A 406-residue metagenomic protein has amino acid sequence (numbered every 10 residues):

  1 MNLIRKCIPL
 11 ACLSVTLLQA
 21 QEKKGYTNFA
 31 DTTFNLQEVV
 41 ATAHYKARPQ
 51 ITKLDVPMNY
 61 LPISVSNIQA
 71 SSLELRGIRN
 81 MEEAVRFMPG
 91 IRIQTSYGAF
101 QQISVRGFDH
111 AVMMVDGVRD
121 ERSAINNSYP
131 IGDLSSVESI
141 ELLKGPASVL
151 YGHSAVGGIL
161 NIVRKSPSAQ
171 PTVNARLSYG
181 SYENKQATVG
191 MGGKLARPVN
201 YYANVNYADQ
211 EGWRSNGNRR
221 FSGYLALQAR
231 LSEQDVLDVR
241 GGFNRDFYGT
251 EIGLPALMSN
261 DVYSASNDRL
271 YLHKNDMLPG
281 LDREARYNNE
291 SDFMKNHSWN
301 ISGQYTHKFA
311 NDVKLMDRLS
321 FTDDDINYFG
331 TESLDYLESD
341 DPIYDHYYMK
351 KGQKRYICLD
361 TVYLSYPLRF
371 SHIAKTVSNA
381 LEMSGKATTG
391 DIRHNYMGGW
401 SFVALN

Functional and structural regions predicted by a protein language model:
E22-S72: Short, acidic, small-residue-rich periplasmic hinge/interaction motif at the N-terminus of Gram-negative outer-membrane
T32-T33, P167-T172, A196-V199, Q234-V236 (+2 more regions): Short loop/turn motifs that connect adjacent beta-strands in outer-membrane beta-barrel proteins
H44, R48-P57, V65, E82-R119 (+1 more regions): Extracytoplasmic beta-strand/coil segments of soluble accessory domains associated with Gram-negative outer-membrane
M81-A84, Q101-I103, S128-P130, L142 (+2 more regions): N-terminal periplasmic accessory domains that precede and gate Gram-negative outer-membrane beta-barrel machines
I93, Q102, V118-K144, V163-R164: Short acidic/polar hinge/loop motifs at secondary-structure boundaries that mediate gating or recognition
T172-N174, Y179-D209, R214-P255, F293-H307: Transmembrane beta-barrel wall of Gram-negative outer-membrane proteins
Q228-R230, Q234-K308, N327-A374: Acidic/polar loop-and-plug regions of large Gram-negative outer-membrane beta-barrel proteins
I301-D324, Y363-N406: Face-selective signature of the C-terminal outer-membrane beta-barrel domain
